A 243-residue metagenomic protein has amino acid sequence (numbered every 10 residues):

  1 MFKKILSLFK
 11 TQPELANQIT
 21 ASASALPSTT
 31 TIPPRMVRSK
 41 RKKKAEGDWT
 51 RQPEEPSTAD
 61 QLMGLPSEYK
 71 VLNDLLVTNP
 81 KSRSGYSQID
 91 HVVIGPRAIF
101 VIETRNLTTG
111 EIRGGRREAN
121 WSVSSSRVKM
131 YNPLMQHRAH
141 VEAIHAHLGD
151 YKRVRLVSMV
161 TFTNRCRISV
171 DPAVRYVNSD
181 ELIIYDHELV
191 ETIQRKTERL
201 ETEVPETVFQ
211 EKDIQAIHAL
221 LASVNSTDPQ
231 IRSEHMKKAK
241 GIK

Functional and structural regions predicted by a protein language model:
M1-S87, P96-A98, R113-G114, S125-K243: Surface-exposed interaction regions that form or flank ligand-binding interfaces
D90: Phosphate-centric recognition/catalysis
V93-E118: Active-site beta-strand-loop-beta-strand hairpin of nuclease catalytic cores that positions key catalytic residues
